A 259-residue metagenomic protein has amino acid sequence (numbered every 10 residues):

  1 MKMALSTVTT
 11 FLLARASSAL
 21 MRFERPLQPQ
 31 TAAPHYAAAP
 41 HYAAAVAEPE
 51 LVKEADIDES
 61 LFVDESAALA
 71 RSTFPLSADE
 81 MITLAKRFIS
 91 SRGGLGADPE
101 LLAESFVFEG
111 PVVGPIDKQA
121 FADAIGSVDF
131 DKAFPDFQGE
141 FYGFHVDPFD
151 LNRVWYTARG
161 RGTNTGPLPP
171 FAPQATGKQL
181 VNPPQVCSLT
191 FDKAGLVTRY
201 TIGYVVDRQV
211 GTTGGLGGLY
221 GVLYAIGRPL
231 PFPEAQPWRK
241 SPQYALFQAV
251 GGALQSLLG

Functional and structural regions predicted by a protein language model:
M1-A32: N-terminal chloroplast transit peptides
H35-Y36, H41-Y42: Intrinsically disordered, low-complexity repeat/linker tracts enriched for polar/charged residues
Y42-G259: C-terminal and inter-domain tail/linker signature
